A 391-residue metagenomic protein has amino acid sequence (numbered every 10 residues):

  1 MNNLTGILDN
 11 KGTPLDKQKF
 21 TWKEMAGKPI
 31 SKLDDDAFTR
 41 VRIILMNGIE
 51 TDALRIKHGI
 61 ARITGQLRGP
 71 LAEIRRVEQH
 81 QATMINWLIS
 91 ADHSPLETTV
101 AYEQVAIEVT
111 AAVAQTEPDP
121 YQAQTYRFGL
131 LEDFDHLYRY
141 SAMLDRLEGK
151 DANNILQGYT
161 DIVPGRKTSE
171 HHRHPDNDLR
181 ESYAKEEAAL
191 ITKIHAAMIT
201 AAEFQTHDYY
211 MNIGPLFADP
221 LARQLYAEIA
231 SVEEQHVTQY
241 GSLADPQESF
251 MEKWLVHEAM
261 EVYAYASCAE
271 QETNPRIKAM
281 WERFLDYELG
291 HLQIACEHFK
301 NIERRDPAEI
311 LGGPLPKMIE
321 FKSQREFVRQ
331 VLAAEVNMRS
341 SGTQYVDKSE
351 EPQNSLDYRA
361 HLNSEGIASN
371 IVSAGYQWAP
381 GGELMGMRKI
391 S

Functional and structural regions predicted by a protein language model:
M1-S391: Non-heme di-metal
